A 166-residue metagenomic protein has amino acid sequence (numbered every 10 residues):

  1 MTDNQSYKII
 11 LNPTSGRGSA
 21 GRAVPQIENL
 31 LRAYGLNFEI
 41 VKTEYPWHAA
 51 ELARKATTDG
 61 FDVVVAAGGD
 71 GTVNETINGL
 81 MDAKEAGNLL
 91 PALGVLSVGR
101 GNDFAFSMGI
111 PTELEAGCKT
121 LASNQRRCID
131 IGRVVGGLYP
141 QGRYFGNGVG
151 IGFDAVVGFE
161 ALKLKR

Functional and structural regions predicted by a protein language model:
M1-A67, N74, N78, E115-A116: ATP/NTP phosphate-donor binding region
S19, V41, G68, G109 (+2 more regions): Catalytic cores of large soluble enzymes that bind and process phosphate-bearing ligands
Y34, T58, M81-R166: Catalytic core of DAGKc-family lipid kinases
G68-G69, G99: A short acidic Gly-Thr/Ser loop motif
